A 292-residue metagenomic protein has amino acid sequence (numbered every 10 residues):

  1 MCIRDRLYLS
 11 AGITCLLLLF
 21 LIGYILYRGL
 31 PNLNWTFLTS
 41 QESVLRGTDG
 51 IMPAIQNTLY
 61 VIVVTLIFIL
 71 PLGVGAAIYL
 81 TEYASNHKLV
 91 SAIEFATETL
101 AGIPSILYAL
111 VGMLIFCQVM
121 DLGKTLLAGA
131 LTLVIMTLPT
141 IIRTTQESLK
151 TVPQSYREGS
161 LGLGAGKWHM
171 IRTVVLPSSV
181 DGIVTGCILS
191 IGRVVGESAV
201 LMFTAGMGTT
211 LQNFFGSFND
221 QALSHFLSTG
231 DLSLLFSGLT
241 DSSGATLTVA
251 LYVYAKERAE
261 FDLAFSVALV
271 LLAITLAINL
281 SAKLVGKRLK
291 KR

Functional and structural regions predicted by a protein language model:
M1-I3: Short, small-residue-biased leader/transition segments that mark boundaries at the very start of proteins
L7, Q56-V61, T97-A101, K150 (+5 more regions): Alpha-helical transmembrane segments of multi-pass membrane proteins
L16-T48, D231-G238: Short membrane-interfacial helix/loop motifs at transmembrane-helix boundaries
E42-L45, D49, L201-L271: Interhelical loop and adjacent transmembrane-helix boundary motif in polytopic membrane transport permeases
D49-Y79: Transmembrane alpha-helix signature in integral membrane proteins
F68, V74-E94, T125-V175, G182-S190 (+1 more regions): Membrane-cytosol interface at the C-terminal ends of specific transmembrane alpha-helices in multi-pass membrane
E98-M136: Generic hydrophobic transmembrane alpha-helix motif, especially the helices
G286-R292: Short cytosolic juxtamembrane segments of multi-pass membrane proteins
